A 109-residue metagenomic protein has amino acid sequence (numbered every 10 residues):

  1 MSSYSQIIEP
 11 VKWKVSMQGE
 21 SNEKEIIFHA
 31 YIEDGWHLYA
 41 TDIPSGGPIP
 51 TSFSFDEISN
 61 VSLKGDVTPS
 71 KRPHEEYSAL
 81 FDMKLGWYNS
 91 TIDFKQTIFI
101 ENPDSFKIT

Functional and structural regions predicted by a protein language model:
S3-T109: Extracellular/lumen-exposed scaffold segments
